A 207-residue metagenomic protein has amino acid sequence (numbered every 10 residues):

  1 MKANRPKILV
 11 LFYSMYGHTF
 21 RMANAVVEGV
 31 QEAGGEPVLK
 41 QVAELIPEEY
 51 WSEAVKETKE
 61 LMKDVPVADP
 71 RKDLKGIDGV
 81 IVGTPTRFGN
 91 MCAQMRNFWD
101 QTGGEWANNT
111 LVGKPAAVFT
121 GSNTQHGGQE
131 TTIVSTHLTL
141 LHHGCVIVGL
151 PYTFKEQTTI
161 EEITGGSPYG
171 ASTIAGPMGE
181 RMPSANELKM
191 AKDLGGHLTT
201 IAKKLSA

Functional and structural regions predicted by a protein language model:
M1-T110, I160, I174-A207: N-terminal beta1-alpha1-beta2 submodule of the flavodoxin-like/Rossmannoid cofactor-binding fold
L11-S14, L150, S167: Intrinsically disordered, low-complexity segments enriched in small/polar residues
N97-Q101, S135-T136, G166: Short, surface-exposed, charged loop/turn segments at secondary-structure junctions
V112-T164: Short, glycine-/small-residue-rich phosphate/pyrophosphate-handling segment
I163-A175: Mobile gating loops/cap/lid regions near enzyme active sites that modulate substrate access
